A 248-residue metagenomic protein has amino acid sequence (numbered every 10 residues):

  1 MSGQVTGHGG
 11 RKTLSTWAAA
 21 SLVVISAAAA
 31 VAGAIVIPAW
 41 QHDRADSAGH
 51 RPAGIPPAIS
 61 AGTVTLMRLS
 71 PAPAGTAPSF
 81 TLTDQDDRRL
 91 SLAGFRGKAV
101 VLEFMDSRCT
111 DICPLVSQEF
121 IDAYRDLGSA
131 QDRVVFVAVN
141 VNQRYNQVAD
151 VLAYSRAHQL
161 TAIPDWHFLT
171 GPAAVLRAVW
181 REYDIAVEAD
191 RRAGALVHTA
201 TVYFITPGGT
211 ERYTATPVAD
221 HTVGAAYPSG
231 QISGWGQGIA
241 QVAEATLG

Functional and structural regions predicted by a protein language model:
M1-S79, T246-G248: N-terminal targeting signals for export/organelle localization
G75-A77, F95-A99, Q131-F136, N146 (+2 more regions): Extracytoplasmic
T81-L82, F204: Hydrophobic beta-strand positions
L90-F120, F136-V137: Short active-site neighborhood of thiol/selenol oxidoreductases, capturing the structured segment around
R108-T110, V141-N146, A174-L176, G194 (+2 more regions): Solvent-exposed loop/turn segments at secondary-structure junctions within structured extracellular/periplasmic domains
L115-V179: Structural microenvironment flanking redox-active thiols in thiol-disulfide oxidoreductases
D165-W166, R177, Y183-R191, V197-Y203: Structural micro-motif
D190-G248: Thiol-/selenol-based redox modules, centered on thioredoxin-like and closely related oxidoreductase domains
